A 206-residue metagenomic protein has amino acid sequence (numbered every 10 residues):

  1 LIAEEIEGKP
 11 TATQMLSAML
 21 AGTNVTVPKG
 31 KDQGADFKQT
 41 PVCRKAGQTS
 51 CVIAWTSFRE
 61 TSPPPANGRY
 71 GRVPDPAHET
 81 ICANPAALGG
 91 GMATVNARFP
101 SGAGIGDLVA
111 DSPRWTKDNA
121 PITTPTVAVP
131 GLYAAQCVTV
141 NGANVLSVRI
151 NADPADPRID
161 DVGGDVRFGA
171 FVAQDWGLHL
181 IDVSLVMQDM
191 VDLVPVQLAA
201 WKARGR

Functional and structural regions predicted by a protein language model:
L1: Catalytic nucleophile loop
E4-I159, G164-V166: Surface cap/lid and interfacial helix-loop subdomains adjacent to catalytic sites that gate substrate access
V138-T139, W201-R204: Extended, compositionally biased alpha-helical segments that mediate assembly or anchoring
G142-L198: Extracellular low-complexity, Gly/Ser/Thr-rich intrinsically disordered linkers and protease-sensitive activation/hinge
